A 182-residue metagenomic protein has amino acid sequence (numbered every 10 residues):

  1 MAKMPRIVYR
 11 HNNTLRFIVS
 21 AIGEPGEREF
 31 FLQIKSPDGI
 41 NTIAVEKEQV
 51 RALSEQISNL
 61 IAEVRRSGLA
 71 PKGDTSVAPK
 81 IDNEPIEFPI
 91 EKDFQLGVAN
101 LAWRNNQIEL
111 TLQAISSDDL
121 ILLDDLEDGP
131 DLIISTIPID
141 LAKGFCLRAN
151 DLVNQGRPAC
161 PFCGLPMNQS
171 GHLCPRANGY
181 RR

Functional and structural regions predicted by a protein language model:
M1-R182: Positively charged, low-complexity terminal tracts and the immediately adjacent first secondary-structure elements
